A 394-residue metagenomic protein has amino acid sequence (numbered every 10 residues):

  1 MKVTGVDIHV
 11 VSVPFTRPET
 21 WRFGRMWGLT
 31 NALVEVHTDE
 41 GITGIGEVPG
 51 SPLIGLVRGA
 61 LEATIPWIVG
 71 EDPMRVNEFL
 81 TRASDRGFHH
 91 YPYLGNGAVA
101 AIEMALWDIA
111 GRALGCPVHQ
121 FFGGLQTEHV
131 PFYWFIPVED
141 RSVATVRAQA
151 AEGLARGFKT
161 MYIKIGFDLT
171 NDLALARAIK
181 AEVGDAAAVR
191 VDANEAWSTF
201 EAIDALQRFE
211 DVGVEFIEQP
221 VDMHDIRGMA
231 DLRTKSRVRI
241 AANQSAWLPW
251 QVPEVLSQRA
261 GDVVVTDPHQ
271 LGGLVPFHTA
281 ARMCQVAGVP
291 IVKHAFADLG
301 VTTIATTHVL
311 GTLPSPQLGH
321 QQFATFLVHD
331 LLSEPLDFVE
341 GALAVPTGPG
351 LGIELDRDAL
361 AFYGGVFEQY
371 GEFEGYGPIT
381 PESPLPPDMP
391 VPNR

Functional and structural regions predicted by a protein language model:
M1-F15, N31, D298-R394: Flexible C-terminal active-site loop/helix
V3, V34, G41, T64 (+9 more regions): Conserved, mostly hydrophobic/aromatic
R22-W27, L94, F326: Short Gly/Pro-enriched turn/cap motifs at secondary-structure boundaries
H37-A113, P384-R394: Metal- or metallocofactor-binding catalytic centers and their adjacent structured scaffolds across diverse enzyme
G44, F132-I136, M161-I163, A187-A193 (+5 more regions): Hydrophobic faces of well-ordered beta-strands that scaffold small-molecule active sites in alpha/beta enzyme cores
R58-I65, V99, E103, W107-D108 (+7 more regions): Predominant activation on well-ordered alpha-helical scaffold segments within soluble catalytic domains
F121-S236: Metal-dependent enolase-superfamily TIM-barrel catalytic cores that perform enediolate-based chemistry
G213, H224-A241, A246-E354: Shared catalytic-loop signature of beta/alpha-barrel
